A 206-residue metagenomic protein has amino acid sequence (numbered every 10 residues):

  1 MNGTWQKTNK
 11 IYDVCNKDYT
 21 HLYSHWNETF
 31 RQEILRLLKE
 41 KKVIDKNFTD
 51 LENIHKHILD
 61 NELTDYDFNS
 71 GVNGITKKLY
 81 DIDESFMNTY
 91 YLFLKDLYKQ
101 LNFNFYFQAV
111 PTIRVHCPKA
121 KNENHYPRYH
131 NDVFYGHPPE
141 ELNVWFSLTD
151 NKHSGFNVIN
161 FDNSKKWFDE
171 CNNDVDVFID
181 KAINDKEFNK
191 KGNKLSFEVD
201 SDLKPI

Functional and structural regions predicted by a protein language model:
M1-N104: N-terminal auxiliary "cap/dimerization" subdomain that precedes the catalytic jelly-roll/cupin core of mononuclear
Y12, K119, K204-I206: Generic low-polarity alpha-helical segments
D13, F103-R114, N143-S147, G155-I159: A structural signal for short, well-ordered beta-strand segments and their strand-loop junctions that often border
H21, H25, H55-H57, H116 (+3 more regions): Histidine (H) residue identity feature
N88-L92, Q108, P139, N143: Residues forming well-ordered secondary-structure scaffolds
L94-R128, Y135: Short N-terminal edge-element motif at the start of the domain
N124-P205: Catalytic core of non-heme Fe(II) oxygenases with the double-stranded beta-helix
